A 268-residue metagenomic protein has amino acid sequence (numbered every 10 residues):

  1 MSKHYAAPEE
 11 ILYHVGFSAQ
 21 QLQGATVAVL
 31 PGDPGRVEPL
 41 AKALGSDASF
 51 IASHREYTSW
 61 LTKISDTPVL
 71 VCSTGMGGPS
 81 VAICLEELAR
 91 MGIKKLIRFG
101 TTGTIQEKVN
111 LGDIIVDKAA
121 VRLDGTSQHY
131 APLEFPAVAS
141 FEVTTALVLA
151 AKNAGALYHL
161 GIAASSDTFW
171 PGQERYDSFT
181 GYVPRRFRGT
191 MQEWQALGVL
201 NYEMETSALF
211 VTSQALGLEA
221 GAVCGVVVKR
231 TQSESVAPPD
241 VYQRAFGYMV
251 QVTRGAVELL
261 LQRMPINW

Functional and structural regions predicted by a protein language model:
M1-A146, A150: Metabolite-binding pocket within alpha/beta catalytic cores that recognizes anionic/polar moieties
P31-G35, M76-P79, I83, M91 (+6 more regions): Conserved active-site and cofactor/substrate-binding residues in soluble primary-metabolism enzymes
D47-S53, G155-I162, L261-W268: Flexible, glycine/charged-enriched surface loops at secondary-structure junctions
I105-E107, D124-G125, D167-E174, T231: Short acidic/glycine-rich loop or secondary-structure boundary segments that cap or lie
V138-G198: Active-site rim beta-loop-alpha module in soluble metabolic enzymes
A146-A154, T212, V252-R263: Generic non-transmembrane alpha-helical segments
R188-V227, Q232: A C-terminal functional module that forms or caps the active site or interfaces directly with catalytic machinery
R230-W268: His/Asp/Glu-rich mid-to-C-terminal helical/loop segments that flank catalytic regions of hydrolases
